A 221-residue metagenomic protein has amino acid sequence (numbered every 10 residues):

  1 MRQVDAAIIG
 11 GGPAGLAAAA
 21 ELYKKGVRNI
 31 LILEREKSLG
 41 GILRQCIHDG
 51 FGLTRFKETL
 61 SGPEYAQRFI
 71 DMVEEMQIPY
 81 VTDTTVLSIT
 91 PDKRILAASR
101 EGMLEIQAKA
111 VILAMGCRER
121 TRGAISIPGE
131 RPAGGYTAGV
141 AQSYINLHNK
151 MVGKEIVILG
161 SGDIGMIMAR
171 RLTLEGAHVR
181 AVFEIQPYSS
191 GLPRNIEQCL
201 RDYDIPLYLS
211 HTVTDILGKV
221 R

Functional and structural regions predicted by a protein language model:
M1-I9, Q67-E155: FAD-binding core/adjacent interface of flavoenzyme oxidoreductases
R2-R68, M72, V152-N195: Beta1-alpha1 glycine-rich phosphate/pyrophosphate-binding loop at the start of Rossmann-like nucleotide-binding domains
G15, L22, Q45, D49 (+7 more regions): A generic structural micro-environment signature that highlights single residues at secondary-structure boundaries
A18, I42, D92, R122-A124 (+2 more regions): Short glycine-/acidic-enriched loop or helix-start segments at secondary-structure transitions that form or flank
E21-L22, A98-M103, N146-H148, M168-R171 (+1 more regions): A generic local secondary-structure boundary/capping motif
I47-L53, R118-T121, I216: Ferredoxin-type iron-sulfur electron-transfer modules and their immediate structural context
R68-T90, I95-A97, T173-R221: A Rossmann-like FAD-binding core segment of flavoenzymes
Q107-L113, C117, E130-V140, Y144-N149 (+4 more regions): Hydrophobic, small-residue-rich alpha-helical packing segments that form membrane-like cores
